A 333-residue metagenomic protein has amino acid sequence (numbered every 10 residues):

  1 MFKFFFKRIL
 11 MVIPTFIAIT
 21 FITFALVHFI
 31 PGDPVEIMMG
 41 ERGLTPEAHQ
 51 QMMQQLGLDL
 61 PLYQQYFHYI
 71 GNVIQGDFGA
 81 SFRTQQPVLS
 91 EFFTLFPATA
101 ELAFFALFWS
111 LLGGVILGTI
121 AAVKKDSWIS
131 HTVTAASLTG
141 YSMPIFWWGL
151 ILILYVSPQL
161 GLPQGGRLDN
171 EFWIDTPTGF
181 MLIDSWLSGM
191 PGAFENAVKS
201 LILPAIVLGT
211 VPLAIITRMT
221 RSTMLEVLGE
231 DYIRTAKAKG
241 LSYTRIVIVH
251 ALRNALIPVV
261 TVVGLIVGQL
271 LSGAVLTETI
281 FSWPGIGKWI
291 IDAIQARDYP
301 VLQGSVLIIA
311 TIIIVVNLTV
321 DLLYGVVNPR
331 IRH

Functional and structural regions predicted by a protein language model:
F2-K3, F96-I129, I145, D175-H333: Alpha-helical transmembrane segments of integral membrane proteins, especially multi-pass inner/plasma-membrane
F6-V12, F16: N-terminal signal-anchor/signal peptide hydrophobic helix marking the start of the first transmembrane segment
I9, A48, M52, L62-F78 (+9 more regions): Hydrophobic alpha-helical segments of integral membrane proteins, encompassing both true transmembrane helices
V12, L95, T99, L107 (+3 more regions): Residue-level signal for discrete positions within transmembrane alpha-helices of multi-pass small-molecule
T15-F67, V156-A193: Hydrophobic alpha-helical transmembrane segments of membrane transport/permease proteins and related membrane-embedded
D59-V115: An internal, D/E-rich "acidic patch" concept
I116-I120, D126-T178: Hydrophobic alpha-helical segments embedded in or immediately adjacent to the lipid bilayer of multipass inner-membrane
